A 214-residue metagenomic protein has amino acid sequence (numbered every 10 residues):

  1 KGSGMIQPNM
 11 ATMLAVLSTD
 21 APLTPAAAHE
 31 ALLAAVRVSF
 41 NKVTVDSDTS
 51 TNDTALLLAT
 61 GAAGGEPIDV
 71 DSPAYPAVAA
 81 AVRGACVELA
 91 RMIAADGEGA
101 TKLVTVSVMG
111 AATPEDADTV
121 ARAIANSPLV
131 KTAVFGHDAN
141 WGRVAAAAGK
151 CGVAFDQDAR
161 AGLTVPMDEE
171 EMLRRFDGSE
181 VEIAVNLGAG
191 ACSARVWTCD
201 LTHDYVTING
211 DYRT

Functional and structural regions predicted by a protein language model:
G2-T214: A structural signal for small-residue-enriched, beta-sheet-centric alpha/beta enzyme cores and oligomeric scaffold folds
